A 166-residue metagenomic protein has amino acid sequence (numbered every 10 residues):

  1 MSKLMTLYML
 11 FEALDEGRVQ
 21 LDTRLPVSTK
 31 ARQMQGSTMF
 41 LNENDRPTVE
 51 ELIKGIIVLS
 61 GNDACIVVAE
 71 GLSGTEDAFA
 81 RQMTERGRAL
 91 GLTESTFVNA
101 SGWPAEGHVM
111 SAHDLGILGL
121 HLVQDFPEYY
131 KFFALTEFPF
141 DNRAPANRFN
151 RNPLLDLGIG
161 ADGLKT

Functional and structural regions predicted by a protein language model:
M1-L25, L115: Active-site SXXK
M1-M5, E43-E51, G55-N62, S73-R81 (+3 more regions): Soluble non-cytosolic domains of exported or imported proteins
E12-E16, G71, H121: Active-site catalytic microenvironments for nucleophilic, acid-base chemistry
E16-M39, A134-R143: Short, glycine/proline-biased beta-turn/loop segments that scaffold the active-site neighborhood
S28-K30, I57-S60, V68-A69, V98-S101 (+1 more regions): Active-site-proximal beta-strand/loop segments in catalytic clefts of secreted hydrolases
R32-C65, R148-L164: Conserved catalytic neighborhood of penicillin-recognizing serine enzymes
R32-T38, I66-V67, S95-A105: Surface-exposed aromatic
T75-T166: Penicillin-recognizing serine hydrolase domain
